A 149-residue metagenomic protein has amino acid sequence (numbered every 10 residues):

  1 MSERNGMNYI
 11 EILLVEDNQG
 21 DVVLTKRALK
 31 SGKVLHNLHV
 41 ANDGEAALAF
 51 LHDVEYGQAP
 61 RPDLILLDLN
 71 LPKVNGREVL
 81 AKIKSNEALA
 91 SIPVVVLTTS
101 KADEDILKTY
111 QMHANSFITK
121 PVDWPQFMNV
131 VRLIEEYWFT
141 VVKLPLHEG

Functional and structural regions predicted by a protein language model:
R4-N5, K26, V40-L64: Acidic, metal-coordinating helix/loop segments flanking the phosphotransfer/catalytic sites of two-component signaling
E16: Conserved acidic carboxylate
Q19-G44: Two-component/phosphorelay signaling modules centered on CheY-like receiver
A46, V122-I134, V142-H147: C-terminal output helix
D68, T98: Active-site residues of response regulator receiver
L71-V74, I83, I92: Hydrophobic residue at a beta-alpha junction that N-caps the helix immediately following a catalytic beta-strand/loop
N115: Short, glycine/charged-rich "phosphate-handling" switch motifs in NTP-dependent and phosphotransfer domains
